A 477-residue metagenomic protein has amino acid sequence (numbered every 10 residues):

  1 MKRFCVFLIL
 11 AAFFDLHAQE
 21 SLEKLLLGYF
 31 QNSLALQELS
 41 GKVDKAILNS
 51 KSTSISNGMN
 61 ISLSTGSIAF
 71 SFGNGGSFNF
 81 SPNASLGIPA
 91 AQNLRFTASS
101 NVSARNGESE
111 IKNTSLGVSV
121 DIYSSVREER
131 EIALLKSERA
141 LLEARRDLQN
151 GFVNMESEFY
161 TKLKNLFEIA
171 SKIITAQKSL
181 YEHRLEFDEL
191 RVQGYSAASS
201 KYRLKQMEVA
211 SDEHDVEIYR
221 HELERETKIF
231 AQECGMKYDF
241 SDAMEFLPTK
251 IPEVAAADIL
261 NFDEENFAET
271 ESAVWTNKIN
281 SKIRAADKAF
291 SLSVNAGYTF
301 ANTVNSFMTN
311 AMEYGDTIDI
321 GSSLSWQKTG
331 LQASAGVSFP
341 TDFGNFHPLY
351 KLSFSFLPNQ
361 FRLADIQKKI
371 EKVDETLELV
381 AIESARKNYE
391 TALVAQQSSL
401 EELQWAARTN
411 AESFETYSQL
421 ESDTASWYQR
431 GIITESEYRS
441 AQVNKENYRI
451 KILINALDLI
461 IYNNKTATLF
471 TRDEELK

Functional and structural regions predicted by a protein language model:
F4-F13: Sec-dependent N-terminal signal peptides
L16-N83, R130-I132, A198-Y202, Q206 (+9 more regions): Bacterial Sec-pathway N-terminal export signals of envelope proteins
E20, R130-L135, R139, R145-T270 (+10 more regions): Periplasmic alpha-helical coiled-coil/stalk elements that build and connect Gram-negative outer-membrane
Q31-L34, I47-M59, P82-K112, G117-K136 (+6 more regions): A glycine-/polar-enriched beta->alpha junction
F70-G75, S103-G107, S306-E313, S338-F343: Outer-membrane beta-barrel domain signature
I122-R127, G151, P252, F300-Y314: Outer-membrane pore/translocation modules
A289-A301, T309-G321, W326-Q360, L377 (+6 more regions): Exposed, low-structure sequence patches enriched in small/polar residues
T434-E446, E475-K477: Short histidine
